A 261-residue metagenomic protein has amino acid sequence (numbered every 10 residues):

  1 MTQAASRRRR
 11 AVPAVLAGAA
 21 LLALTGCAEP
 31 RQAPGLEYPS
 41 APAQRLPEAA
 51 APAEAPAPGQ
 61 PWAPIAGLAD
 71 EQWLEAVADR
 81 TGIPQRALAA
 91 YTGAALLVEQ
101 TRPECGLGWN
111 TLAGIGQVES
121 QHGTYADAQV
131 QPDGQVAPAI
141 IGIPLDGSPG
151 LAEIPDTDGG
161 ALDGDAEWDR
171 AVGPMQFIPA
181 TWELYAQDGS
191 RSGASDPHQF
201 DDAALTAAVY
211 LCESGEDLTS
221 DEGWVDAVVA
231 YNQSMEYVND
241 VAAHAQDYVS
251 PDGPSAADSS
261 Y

Functional and structural regions predicted by a protein language model:
M1-R31: Secretory targeting and sorting signals
E29-E99: N-terminal export signals and maturation junctions of secreted/periplasmic proteins
E71-W73, A78-Y261: Catalytic glycan-binding domains that act on GlcNAc-containing polysaccharides
